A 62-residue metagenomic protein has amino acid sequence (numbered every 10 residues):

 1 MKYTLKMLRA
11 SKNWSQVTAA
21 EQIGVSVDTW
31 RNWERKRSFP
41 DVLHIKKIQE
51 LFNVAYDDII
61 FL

Functional and structural regions predicted by a protein language model:
M1-S11: A short, Lys/Arg-rich alpha-helix, primarily the initiator
K6, R31-N32, D41, I60: Key DNA-contacting residues within the recognition helix of helix-turn-helix
A10, E21, E50: Alpha-helical residues within the helix-turn-helix
N13-N32: Short alpha-helical DNA-recognition segment
R35: Short, conserved catalytic or interaction motifs in soluble domains
L43-D58: DNA major-groove recognition helix of helix-turn-helix/homeodomain DNA-binding modules
